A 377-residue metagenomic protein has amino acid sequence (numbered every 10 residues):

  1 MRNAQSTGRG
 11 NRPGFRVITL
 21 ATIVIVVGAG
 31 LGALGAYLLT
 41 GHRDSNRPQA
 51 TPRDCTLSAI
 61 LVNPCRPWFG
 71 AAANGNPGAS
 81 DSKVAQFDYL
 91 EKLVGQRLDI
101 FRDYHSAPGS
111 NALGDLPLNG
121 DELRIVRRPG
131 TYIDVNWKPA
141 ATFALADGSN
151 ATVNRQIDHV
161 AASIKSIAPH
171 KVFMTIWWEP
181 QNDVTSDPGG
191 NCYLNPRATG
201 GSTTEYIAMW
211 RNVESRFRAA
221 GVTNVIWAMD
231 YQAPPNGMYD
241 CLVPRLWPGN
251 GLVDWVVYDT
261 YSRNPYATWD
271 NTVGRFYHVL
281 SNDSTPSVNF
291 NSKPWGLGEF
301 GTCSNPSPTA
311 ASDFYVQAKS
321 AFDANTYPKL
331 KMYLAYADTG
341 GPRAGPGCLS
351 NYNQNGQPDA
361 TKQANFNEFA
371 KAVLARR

Functional and structural regions predicted by a protein language model:
N3, G14-Y37: Secretory targeting and sorting signals
L31-R53: C-terminal region of N-terminal signal peptides and the immediate post-cleavage residues of exported proteins
W68-I167, D313-L330, A335-V373: N-terminal carbohydrate-binding/catalytic regions of secreted carbohydrate-active enzymes
A72, W177, W210, E214-L242 (+2 more regions): Aromatic-lined carbohydrate-recognition surfaces of secreted/lumenal glycan-active proteins
Q96-S106, V135-K138, V243-V273, G296-T302 (+1 more regions): Aromatic- and acid-rich polysaccharide-binding/catalytic face of secreted or lumenal carbohydrate-active enzymes
L116-Y132, N136, Y258-P306: Glycoside hydrolase catalytic-domain groove-lining segments
G148-I176, G201-A220, R245-P248, K319-N325: An active-site-proximal structural segment forming one wall of the substrate-binding cleft that immediately precedes
V160-T203, N224-A233: Active-site groove signature of glycoside hydrolases
